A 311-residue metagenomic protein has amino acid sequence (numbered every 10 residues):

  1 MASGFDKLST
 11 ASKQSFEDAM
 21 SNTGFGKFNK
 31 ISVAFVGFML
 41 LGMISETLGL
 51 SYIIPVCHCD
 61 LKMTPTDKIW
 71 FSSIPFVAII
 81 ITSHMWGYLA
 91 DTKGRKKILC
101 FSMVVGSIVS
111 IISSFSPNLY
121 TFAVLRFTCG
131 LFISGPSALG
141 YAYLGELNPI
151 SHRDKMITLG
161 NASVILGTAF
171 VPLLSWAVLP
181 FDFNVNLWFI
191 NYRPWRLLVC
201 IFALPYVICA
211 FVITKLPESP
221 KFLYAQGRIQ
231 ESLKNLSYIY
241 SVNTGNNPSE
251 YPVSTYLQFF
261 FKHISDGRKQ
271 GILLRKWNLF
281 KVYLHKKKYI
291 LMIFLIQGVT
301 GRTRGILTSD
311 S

Functional and structural regions predicted by a protein language model:
A2-Q226, Q230-S237, L257-S311: Transmembrane-helix signature of 12-pass secondary carriers
I239-Y256: Short intracellular "coupling" helices and adjacent cytoplasmic loop segments at the cytosolic face of multi-pass
